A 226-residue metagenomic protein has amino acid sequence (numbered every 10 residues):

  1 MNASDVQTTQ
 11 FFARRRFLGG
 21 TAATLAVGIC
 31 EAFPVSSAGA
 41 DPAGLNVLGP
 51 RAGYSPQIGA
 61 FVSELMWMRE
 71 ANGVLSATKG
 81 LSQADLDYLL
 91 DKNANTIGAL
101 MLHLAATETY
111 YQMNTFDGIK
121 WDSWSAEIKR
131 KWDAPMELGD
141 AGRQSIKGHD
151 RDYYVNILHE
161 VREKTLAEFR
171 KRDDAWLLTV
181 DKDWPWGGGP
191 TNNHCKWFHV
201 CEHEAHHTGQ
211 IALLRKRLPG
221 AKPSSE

Functional and structural regions predicted by a protein language model:
M1-F12: N-terminal secretory signal peptides
F11-A13, G19-A22, S36, D41-G53 (+3 more regions): Short, contiguous alpha-helical
T24-G28: Bacterial N-terminal signal peptides
I29-V35: C-terminal segment of classical bacterial N-terminal signal peptides
Q57-E64, L86-Y88, Q144-Y153: Second-shell loop/turn segments in exported
F61, R69, G73, A99 (+3 more regions): Extracytoplasmic/secreted proteins, especially bacterial periplasmic and envelope-associated proteins
K79-D85: Extracellular-facing binding/remodeling surfaces
A134-V180, C195-V200: Acidic/histidine-rich alpha-helical segments that form the ligand environment of transition-metal centers
